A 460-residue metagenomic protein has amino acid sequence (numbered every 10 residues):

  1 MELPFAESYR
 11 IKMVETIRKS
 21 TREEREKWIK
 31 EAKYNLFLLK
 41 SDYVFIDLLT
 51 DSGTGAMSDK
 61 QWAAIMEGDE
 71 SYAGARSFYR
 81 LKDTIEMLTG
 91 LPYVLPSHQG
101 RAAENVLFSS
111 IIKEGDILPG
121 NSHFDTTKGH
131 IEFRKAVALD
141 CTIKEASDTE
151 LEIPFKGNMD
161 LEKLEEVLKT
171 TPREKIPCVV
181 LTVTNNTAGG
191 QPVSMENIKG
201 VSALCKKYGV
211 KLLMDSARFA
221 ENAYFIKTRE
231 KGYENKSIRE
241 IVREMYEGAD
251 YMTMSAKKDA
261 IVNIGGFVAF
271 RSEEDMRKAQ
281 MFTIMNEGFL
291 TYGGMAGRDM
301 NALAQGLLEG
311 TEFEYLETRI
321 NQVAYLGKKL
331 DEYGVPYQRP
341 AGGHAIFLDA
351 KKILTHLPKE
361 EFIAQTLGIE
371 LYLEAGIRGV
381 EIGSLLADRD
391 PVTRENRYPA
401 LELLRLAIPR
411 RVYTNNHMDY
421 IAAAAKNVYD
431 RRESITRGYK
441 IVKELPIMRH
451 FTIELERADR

Functional and structural regions predicted by a protein language model:
E2-Y34, K40, D47-G55, Q61 (+3 more regions): Conserved PLP-enzyme active-site core in the AAT-like
V137-D140, F270-K278, R298, L373-A400: Flexible glycine/proline-rich, aromatic-decorated loop/lid segments
T184, M276-R277, T355-I363, R411-Y420: Short, conserved charged micro-motifs
S255, P340-A341, I382-L385: Acidic carboxylate-rich catalytic motifs and surrounding loops in phosphoryl-/glycosyl-chemistry enzymes
I264, H344, E402-L406: Short amphipathic alpha-helical segments
G310, E374, L386-R460: PLP-dependent enzyme catalytic core of the Aspartate aminotransferase-like
E317, V323, K351-R378, V392-P399: Active-site loop ensemble at the mouth of alpha/beta enzyme cores that anchors a bound cofactor
V323-A324, Q338-D349: Conserved glycine-rich beta-strand-loop-beta hairpin in the small C-terminal domain of fold type I
